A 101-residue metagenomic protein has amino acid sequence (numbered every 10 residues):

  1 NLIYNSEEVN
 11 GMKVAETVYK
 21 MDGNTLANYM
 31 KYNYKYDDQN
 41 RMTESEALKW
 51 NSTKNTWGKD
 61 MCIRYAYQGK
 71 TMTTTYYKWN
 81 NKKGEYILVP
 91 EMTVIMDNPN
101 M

Functional and structural regions predicted by a protein language model:
N1-M101: Buried hydrophobic residues that stabilize the cores of well-folded domains
